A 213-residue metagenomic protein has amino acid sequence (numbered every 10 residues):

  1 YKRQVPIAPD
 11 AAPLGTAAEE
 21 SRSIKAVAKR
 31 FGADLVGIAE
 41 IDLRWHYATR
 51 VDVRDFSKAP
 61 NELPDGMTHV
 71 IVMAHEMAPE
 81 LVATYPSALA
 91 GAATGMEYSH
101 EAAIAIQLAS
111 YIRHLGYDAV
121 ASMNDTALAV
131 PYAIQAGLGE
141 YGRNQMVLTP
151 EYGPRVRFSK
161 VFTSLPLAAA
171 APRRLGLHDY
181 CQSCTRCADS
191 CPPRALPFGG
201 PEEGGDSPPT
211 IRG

Functional and structural regions predicted by a protein language model:
Y1: Conserved small/polar residues in nucleotide/adenosyl-binding loops
A8-I41, W45-A48, A105: Phosphate-/polyanion-interacting regions in eukaryotic proteins
D34-G213: Catalytic cores of enzyme domains
